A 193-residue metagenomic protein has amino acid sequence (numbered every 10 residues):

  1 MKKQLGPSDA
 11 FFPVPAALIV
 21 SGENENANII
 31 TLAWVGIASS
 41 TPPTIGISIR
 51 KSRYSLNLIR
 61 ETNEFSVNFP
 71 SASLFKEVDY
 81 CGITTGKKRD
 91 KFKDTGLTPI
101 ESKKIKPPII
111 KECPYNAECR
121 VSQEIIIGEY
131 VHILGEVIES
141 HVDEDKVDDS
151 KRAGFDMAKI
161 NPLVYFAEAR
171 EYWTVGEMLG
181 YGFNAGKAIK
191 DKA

Functional and structural regions predicted by a protein language model:
M1-A193: Basic, polyanion-binding surface patches
